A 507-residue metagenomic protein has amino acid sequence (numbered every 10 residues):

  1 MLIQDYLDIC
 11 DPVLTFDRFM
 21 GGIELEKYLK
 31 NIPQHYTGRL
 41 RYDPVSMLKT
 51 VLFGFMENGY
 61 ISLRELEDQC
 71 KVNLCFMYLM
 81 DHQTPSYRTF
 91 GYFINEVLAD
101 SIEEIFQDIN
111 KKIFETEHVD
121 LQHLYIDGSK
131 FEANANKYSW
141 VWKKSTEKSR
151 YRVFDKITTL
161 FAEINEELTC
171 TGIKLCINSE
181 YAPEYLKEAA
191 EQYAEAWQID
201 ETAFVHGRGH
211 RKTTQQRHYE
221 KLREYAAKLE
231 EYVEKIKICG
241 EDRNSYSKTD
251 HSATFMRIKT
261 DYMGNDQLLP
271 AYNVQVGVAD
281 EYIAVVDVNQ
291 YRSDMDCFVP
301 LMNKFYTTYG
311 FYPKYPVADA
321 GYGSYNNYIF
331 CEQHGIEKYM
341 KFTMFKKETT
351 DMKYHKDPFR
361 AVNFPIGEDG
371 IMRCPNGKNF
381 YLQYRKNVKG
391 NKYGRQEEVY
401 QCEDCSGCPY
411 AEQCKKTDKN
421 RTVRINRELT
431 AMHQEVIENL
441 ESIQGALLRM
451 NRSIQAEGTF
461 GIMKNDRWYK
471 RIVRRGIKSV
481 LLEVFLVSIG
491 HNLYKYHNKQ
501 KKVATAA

Functional and structural regions predicted by a protein language model:
M1-I9: Long, acidic, intrinsically disordered low-complexity segments
L2, S46-L52, T89: A general alpha-helix detector
I9-K49, F55, R427: Basic, short loop/linker segments at the boundary and entry of helix-turn-helix/winged-helix-like folds
V51, G59-V72, Q83-A507: Anion-binding and metal-coordination hotspots
M77-D81: Short arginine-rich
